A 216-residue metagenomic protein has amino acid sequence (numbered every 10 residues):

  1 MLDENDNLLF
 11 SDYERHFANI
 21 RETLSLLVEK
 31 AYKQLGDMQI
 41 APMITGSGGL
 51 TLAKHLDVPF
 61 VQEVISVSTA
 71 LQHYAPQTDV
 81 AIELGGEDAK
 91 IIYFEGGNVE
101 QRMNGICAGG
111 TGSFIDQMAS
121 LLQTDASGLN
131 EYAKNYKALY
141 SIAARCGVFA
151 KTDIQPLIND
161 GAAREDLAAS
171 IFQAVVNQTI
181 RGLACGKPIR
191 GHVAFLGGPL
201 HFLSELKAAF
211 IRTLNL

Functional and structural regions predicted by a protein language model:
M1-E22, L26, V99-I106: Short glycine-rich, Thr/Ser-proximal phosphate-binding strand/loop in the N-terminal lobe of ATP-dependent enzymes
M1-N7, T78-G96: Gly/Thr-rich phosphate-binding beta-strand-loop-beta motif of the actin/hexokinase/Hsp70
E4, Y13-H16, A31-I65, Y93 (+1 more regions): Short beta-strand-loop/turn "lid" adjacent to the catalytic site in phosphate-handling enzymes
L27-I40, T179-G191: Phosphate/pyrophosphate-binding loops at sites that engage ATP/ADP/AMP, CoA/4′-phosphopantetheine, polyphosphate
S47-G48, L183-T213: Glycine-rich phosphate-binding loops at beta-strand->alpha-helix junctions
F60-V64, A209-L216: Conserved phosphate-binding/catalytic loops in two-lobed NTP-binding clefts
G96-A138: Glycine-rich phosphate-binding loop plus the immediately following alpha-helix
A150-L183: Adenine-nucleotide phosphate-binding core of ATP-dependent small-molecule kinases
